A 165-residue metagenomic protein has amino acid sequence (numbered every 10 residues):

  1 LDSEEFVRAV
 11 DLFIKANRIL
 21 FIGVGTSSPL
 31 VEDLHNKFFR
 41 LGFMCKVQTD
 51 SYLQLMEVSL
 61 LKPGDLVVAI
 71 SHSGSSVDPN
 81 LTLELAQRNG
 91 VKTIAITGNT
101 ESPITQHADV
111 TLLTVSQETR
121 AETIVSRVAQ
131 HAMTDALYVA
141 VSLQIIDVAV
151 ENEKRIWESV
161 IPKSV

Functional and structural regions predicted by a protein language model:
L1-E4, L20, Q144, V160-K163: Short secondary-structure junctions and interdomain/linker hinges
L1-K15: A short, well-structured juxtamembrane/interface segment
D2-E5, S27, A149: Residue-level recognition of alpha-helical structural elements
K15-A132, A136-I146: Glycine-rich phosphate-binding loops that contact phosphosugars or nucleotide phosphates
D147-V165: A short, charged, Gly/Pro-tolerant segment at domain boundaries
